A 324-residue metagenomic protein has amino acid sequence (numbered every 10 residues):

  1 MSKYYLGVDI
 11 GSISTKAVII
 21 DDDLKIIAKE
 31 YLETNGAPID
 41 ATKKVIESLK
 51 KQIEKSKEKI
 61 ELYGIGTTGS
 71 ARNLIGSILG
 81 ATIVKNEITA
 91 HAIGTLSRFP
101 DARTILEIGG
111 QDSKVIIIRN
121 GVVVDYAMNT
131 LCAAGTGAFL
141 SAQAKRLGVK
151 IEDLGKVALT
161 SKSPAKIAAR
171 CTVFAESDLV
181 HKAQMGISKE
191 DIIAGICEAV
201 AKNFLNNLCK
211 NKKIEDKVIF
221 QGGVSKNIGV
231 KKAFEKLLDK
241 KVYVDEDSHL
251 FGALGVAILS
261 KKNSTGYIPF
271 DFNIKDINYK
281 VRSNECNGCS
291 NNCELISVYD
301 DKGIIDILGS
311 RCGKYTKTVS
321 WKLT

Functional and structural regions predicted by a protein language model:
M1-D23, A102-R119, G288-D300: Gly/Thr-rich phosphate-binding beta-strand-loop-beta motif of the actin/hexokinase/Hsp70
Y4-K44, D125-Y126, T130-L131, R311-C312: Short glycine-rich, Thr/Ser-proximal phosphate-binding strand/loop in the N-terminal lobe of ATP-dependent enzymes
D21, A28-T34, I53-I88, V124-D125: Short beta-strand-loop/turn "lid" adjacent to the catalytic site in phosphate-handling enzymes
N35-I39, N120-S163, C171, K262 (+2 more regions): Glycine-rich phosphate-binding loop plus the immediately following alpha-helix
S70-A71, A199, K210-L237, S248-F251: Glycine-rich phosphate-binding loops at beta-strand->alpha-helix junctions
T82-I88, E235-L254: Conserved phosphate-binding/catalytic loops in two-lobed NTP-binding clefts
I93, G137-S141, D245-F272: Glycine-rich phosphate-binding/hydrolytic loop that grips phosphoryl groups
A175-K210: Adenine-nucleotide phosphate-binding core of ATP-dependent small-molecule kinases
